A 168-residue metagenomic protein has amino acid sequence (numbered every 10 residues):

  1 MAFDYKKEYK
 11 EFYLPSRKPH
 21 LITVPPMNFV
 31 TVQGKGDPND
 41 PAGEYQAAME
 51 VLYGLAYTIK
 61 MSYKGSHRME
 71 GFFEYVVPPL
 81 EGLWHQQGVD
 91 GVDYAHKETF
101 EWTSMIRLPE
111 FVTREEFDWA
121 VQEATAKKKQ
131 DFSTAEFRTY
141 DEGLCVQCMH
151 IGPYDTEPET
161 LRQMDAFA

Functional and structural regions predicted by a protein language model:
M1-A168: A solvent-exposed interaction/effector surface
